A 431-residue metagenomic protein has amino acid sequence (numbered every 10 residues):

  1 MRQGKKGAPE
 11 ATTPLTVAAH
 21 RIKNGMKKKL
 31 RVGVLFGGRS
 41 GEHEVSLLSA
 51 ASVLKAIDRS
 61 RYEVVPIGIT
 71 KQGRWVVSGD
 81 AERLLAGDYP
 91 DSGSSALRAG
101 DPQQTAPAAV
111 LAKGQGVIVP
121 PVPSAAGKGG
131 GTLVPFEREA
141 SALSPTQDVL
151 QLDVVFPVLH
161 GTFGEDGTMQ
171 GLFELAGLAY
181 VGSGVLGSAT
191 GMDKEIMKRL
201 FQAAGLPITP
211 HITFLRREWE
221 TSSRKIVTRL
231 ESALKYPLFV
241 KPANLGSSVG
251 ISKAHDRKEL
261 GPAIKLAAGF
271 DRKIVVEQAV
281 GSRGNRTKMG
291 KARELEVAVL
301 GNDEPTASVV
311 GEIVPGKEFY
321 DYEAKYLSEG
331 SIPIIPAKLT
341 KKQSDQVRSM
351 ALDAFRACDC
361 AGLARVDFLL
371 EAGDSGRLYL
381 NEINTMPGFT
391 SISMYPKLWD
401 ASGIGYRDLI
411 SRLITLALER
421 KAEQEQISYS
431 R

Functional and structural regions predicted by a protein language model:
R2-K6, V17-L186, T190-I196, L200-A203 (+4 more regions): ATP-binding N-terminal substructure of ATP-dependent carboxylate-amine bond-forming enzymes
G25-L30, F36-S40, R59, G205 (+1 more regions): ATP-dependent carboxylate activation and anion-phosphoryl transfer catalytic cores that bind Mg-ATP to form
V64, A179-Y180, I208, L238 (+2 more regions): Hydrophobic beta-strand scaffold residues
G171-Y180, D256, G261, A401-I404: A glycine- and small-aliphatic-rich helix-loop capping segment at beta-alpha/alpha-beta transitions that lines
F201-Q202, L230-I251, R272-R286: ATP-grasp fold ATP-binding core
A203-A243: Rossmann-like NAD(P)H-binding beta-loop-alpha module
S252-S349, A372-Y379: Phosphate-binding site of ATP-dependent enzymes
